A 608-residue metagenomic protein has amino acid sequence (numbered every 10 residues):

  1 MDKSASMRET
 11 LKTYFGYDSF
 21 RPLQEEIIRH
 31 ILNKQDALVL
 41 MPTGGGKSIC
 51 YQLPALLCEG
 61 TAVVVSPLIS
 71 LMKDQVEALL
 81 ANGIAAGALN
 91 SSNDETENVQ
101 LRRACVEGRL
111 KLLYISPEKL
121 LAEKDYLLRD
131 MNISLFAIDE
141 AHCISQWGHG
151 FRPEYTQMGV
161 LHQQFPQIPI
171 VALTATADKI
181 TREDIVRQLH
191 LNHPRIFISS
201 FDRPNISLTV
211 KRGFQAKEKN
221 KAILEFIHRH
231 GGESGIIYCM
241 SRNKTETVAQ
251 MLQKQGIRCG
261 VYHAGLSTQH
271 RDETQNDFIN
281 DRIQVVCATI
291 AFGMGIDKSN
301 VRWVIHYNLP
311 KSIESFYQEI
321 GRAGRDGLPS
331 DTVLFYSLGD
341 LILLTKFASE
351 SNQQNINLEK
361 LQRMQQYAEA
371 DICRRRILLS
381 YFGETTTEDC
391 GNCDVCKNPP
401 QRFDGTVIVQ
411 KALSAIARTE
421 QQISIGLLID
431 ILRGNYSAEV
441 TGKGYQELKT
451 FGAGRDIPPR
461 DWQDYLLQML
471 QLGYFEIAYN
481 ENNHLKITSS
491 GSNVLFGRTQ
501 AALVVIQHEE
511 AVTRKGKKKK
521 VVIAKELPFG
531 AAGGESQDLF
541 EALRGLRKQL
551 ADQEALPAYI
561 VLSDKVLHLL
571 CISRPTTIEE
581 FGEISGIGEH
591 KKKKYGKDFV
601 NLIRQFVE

Functional and structural regions predicted by a protein language model:
M1-M7, I356-L358, T387-E608: Accessory DNA-binding and partner-docking regions appended to nucleic-acid-acting proteins, especially the terminal
K3-Y14, D18-P22, E26-S48, L56-C58 (+3 more regions): Helicase motor core with emphasis on the C-terminal RecA-like subdomain
I31, I227, F278, A368 (+2 more regions): Short helix-to-turn junction characteristic of helix-turn-helix DNA-binding domains, especially the helix
P166, G231, D371, Q421 (+1 more regions): Flexible coil/turn residues that form the inter-helical turn or adjacent wing/linker of helix-turn-helix
Q353-F382: Short, charged low-complexity linear segments at domain edges
